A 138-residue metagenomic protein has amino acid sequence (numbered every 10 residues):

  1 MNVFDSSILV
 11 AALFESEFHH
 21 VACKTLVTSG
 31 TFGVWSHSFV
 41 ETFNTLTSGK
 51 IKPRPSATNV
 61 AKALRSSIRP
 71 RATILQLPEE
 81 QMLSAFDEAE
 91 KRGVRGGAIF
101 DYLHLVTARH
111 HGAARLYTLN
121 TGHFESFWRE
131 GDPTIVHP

Functional and structural regions predicted by a protein language model:
M1, L105-P138: Acidic, PIN/NYN-like endoribonuclease modules and their adjacent C-terminal/linker elements
M1-W35, G49-K62: Short, well-structured N-terminal submotif of metal-dependent ribonuclease cores
S7-I8, H37, L103, G122: Alpha-helix/helix-capping structural signal
V10, L46-K50, R71-A72, G93: Short amphipathic alpha-helical interaction patches enriched in hydrophobic/aromatic residues with interspersed Lys/Arg
A11-L13, T45, F127: Residues that scaffold the ATP/ADP-binding catalytic core of kinase and kinase-like folds
A57-V60, I74, F127, I135-H137: Anionic, Ser/Thr-rich low-complexity intrinsically disordered regions
A72-T121: Active-site neighborhoods of divalent-metal-dependent phosphate/nucleic-acid chemistry enzymes
